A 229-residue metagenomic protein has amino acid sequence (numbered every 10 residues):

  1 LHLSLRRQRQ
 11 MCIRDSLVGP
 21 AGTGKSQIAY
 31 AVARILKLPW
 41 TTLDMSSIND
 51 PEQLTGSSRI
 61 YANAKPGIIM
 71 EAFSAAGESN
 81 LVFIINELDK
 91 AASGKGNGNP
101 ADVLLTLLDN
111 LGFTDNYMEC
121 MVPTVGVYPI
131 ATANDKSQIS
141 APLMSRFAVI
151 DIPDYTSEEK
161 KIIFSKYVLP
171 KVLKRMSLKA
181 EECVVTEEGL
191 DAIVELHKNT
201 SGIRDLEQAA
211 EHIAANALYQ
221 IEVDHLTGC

Functional and structural regions predicted by a protein language model:
L1-I13: Single conserved hydrophobic/aromatic residue that forms the stacking wall/gate of nucleotide- or nucleobase-binding
R14-M45, S74: Walker A/P-loop
G19, G56, E87: The Walker A (P-loop) glycine that initiates the GxxxxGKT/S ATP-binding motif of P-loop NTPases
I35-A64, A72, E159: AAA+/P-loop NTPase substrate/partner-engagement loops
A76-I84, D115-A133, E181-E188: AAA+/SF3 P-loop NTPase mechanochemical coupling elements
G77, D135-S145, V149, P153-Q208 (+1 more regions): Conserved C-terminal "switch" segment of AAA+ ATPases
I85-P123: Conserved catalytic/switch belt of AAA+ P-loop NTPases
D89-S93, Q138, H212: Residues immediately C-terminal
